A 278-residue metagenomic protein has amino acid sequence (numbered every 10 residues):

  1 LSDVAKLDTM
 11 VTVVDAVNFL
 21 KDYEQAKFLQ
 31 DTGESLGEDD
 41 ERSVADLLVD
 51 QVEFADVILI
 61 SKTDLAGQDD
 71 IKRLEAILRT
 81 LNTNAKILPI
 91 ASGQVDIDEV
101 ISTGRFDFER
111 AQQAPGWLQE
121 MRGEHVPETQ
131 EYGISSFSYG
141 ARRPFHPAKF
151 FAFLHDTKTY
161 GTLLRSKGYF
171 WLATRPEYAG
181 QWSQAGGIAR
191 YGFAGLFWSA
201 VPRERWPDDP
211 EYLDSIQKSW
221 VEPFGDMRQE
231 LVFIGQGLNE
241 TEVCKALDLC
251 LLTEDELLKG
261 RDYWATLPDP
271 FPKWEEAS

Functional and structural regions predicted by a protein language model:
L1-K6: Phosphate-binding/switch loop-helix module in NTP-utilizing enzymes
L7-V17: Conserved phosphate-donor/acceptor-positioning beta-strand/loop module used by diverse small-molecule
F19, Q25-E230, E240, C250 (+1 more regions): C-terminal accessory "lid"/substrate-recognition subdomains
V243-K245: Edge beta-strands of jelly-roll/beta-sandwich modules across compartments, strongly enriched in secreted/luminal
